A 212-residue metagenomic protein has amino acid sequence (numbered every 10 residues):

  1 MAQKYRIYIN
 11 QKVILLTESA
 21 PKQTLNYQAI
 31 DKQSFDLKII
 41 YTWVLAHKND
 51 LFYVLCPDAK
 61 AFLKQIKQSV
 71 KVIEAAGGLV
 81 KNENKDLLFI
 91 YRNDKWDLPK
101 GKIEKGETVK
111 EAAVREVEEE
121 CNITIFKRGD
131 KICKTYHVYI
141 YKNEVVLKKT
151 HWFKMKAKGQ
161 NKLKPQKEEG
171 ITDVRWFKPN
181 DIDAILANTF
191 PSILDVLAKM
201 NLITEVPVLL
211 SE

Functional and structural regions predicted by a protein language model:
M1-V44: N-terminal leader/capping segments at the start of a protein or of a new domain
K4, A75, K148-W152: Short hydrophobic/aromatic beta-strand or adjacent loop that forms the aromatic wall/cage of a ligand/substrate-binding
I7, L15-N26, K162, Q166-E212: Nudix hydrolase/Nudix homology domain
T24-I30, K81-E119: Conserved Nudix-box catalytic region and its N-terminal flanking loop in Nudix hydrolases and closely related
S34-G77: Acidic, metal-coordinating catalytic segment for phosphate/diphosphate chemistry, firing primarily on the Nudix
G77, D86, D173: Conserved beta-strand and immediately adjacent loop positions that scaffold enzyme active sites
V80-E83, M155-A157: Active-site beta-strand termini and strand-to-loop segments that position acidic
I103-P191: Unchanged
